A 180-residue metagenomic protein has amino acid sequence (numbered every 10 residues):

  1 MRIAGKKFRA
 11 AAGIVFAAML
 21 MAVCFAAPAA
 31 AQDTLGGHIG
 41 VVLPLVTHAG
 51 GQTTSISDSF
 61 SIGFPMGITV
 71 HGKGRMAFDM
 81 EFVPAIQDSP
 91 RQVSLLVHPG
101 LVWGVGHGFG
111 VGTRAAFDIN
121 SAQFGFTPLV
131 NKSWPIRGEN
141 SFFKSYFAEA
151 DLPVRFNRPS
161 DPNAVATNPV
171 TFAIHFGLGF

Functional and structural regions predicted by a protein language model:
M1-T34: Cleavable N-terminal export/targeting peptides
A27-M76, F82-P84, S160, P169-F180: Short glycine/proline- and aromatic-enriched beta-strand/turn motifs that initiate or cap beta-hairpins
G37, V70-M80, H107-V111, I136-E149: Repeated loop/turn-to-beta-strand initiation elements of outer-membrane beta-barrel proteins
G37-T47, M80-P84, L101, T113-F117 (+1 more regions): Transmembrane beta-barrel strands of outer-membrane/channel proteins
Q52, P65, F82-P84, D88-P90 (+3 more regions): Outer-membrane beta-barrel domain signature
T54-F60, S89-V93, I119-F124, N163-P169: Replace "Gram-negative outer membrane beta-barrel proteins" with "bacterial and organellar outer membrane beta-barrel
S61-G72, V93-G106, F124-S141, N168-F180: Feature captures outer-membrane beta-barrel proteins of Gram-negative bacteria and organelles
S133-P135, E139, F143, V154-P162: Membrane-helix boundary connector in multi-pass membrane proteins
